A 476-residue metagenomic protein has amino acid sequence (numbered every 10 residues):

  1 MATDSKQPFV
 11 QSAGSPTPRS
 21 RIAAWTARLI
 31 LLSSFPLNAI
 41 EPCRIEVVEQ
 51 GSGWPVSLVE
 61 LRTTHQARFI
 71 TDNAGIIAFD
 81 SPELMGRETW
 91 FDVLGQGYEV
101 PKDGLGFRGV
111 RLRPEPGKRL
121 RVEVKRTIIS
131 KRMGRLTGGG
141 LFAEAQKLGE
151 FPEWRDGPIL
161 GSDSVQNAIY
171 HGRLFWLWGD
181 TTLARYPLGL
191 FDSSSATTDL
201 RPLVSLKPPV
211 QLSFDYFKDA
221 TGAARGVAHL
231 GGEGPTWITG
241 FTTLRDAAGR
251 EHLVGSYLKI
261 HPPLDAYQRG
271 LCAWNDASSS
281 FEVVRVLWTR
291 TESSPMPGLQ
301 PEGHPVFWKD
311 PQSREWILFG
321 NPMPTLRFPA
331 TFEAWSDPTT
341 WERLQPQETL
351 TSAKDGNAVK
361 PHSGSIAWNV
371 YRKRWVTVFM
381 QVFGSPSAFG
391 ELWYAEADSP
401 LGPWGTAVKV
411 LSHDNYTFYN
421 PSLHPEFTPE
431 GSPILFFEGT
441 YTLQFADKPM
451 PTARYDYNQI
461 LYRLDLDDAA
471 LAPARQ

Functional and structural regions predicted by a protein language model:
M1-R21: N-terminal secretory signal peptides that target proteins for export/translocation
T26-P36: Bacterial N-terminal signal peptides
E41-C43, G51-H65: Short, ordered, surface-exposed loop/turn motifs in non-cytosolic proteins
Q50, T63-R68, Q96-Y98, S399-L401: Change "in extracellular beta-sheet-rich domains … of secreted and cell-surface proteins" to "in beta-sheet-rich domains
H65-S81: Short, acidic Ser/Thr/Gly-rich low-complexity loop/linker segments typical of extracellular and cell-surface proteins
L84-R111: A short, solvent-exposed loop/turn motif at the edges and junctions of modular extracellular/periplasmic domains
P116-L160, I169-G234, T243-P297, W308-V359 (+4 more regions): Beta-rich carbohydrate-recognition and catalytic domains
S164-Q166, G240, H304-V306, S363-S365 (+1 more regions): Conserved beta-strand position repeated once per blade in WD40 beta-propeller domains
